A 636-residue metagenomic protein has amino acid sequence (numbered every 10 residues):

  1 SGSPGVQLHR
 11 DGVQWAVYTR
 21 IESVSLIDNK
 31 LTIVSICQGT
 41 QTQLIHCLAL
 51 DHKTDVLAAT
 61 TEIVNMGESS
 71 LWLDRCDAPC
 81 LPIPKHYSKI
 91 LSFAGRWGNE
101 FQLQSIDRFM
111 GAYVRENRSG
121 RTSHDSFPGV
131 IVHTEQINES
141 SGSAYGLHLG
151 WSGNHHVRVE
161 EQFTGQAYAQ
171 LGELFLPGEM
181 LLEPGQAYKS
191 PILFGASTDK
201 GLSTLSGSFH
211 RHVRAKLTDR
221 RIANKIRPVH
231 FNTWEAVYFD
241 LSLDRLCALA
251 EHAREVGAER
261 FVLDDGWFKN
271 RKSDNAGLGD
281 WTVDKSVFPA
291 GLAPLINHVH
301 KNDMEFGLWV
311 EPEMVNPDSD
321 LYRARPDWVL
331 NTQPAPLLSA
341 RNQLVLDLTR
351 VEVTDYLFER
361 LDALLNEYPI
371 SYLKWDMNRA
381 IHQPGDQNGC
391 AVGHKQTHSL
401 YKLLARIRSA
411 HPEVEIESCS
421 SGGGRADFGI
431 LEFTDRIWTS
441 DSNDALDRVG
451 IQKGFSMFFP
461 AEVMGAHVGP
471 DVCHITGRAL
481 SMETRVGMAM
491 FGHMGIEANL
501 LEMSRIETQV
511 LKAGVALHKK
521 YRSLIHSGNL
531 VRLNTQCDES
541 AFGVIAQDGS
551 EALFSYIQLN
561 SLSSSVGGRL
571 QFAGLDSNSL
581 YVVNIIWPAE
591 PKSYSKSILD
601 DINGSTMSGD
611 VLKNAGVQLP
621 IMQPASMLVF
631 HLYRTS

Functional and structural regions predicted by a protein language model:
S1-E160, L176, L580-Y594: Polysaccharide-binding surfaces and accessory modules of carbohydrate-active proteins
T61, G185, F231, V299 (+5 more regions): Conserved, mostly hydrophobic/aromatic
V130-H133, E139, Q536-D576: Carbohydrate-binding surface patches
M180-D199, A625-L632: Short Pro-Gly-centered flexible turn/kink motifs
I222-E359, Y372: Aromatic-lined carbohydrate-binding/catalytic grooves of carbohydrate-active enzymes
F288-G291, R323-R325, V329-E483, H493-A498 (+1 more regions): Active-site neighborhood of glycoside hydrolase catalytic domains
D347, N560-S636: C-terminal beta-sandwich/jelly-roll accessory domains of carbohydrate-active enzymes
V486-V531: Catalytic cores of secreted or luminal carbohydrate-active enzymes
